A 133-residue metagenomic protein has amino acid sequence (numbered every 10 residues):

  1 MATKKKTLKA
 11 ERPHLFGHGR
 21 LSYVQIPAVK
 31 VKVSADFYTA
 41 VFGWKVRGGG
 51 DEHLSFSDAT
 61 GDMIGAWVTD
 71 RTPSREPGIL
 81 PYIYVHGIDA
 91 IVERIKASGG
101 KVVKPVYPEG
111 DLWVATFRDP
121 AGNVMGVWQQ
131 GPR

Functional and structural regions predicted by a protein language model:
M1-A35, D62, I79-P81, G131-R133: N-terminal beta-strand motif that seeds the catalytic metal site of vicinal oxygen chelate
A2-K6, W44-G78, V124-Q130: Conserved short beta-strand elements that form part of the metal-binding/catalytic scaffold of enzyme active sites
R20-F56: N-terminal first-folded block
R20-V29, D70-A97, W113-R118: Vicinal oxygen chelate
S34-Y38, I95, G122: Conserved active-site tyrosine of GNAT-family acetyltransferases
F42-K45, G99-V103: A common structural junction motif
A97, A121, Q129-R133: A beta-strand edge to alpha-helix "cap/lid" segment located at domain peripheries
